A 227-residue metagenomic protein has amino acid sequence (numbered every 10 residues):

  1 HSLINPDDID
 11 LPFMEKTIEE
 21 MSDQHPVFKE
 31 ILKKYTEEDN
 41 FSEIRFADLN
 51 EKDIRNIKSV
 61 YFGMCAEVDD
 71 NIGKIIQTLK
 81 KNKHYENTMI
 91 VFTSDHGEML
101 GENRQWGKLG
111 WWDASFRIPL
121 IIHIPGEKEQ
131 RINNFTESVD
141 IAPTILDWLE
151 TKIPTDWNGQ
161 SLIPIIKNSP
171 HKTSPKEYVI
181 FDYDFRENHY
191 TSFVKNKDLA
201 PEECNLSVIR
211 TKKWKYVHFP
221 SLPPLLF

Functional and structural regions predicted by a protein language model:
H1-A47, T191, E203: Core domains of carbohydrate- and sulfate-ester-processing enzymes
H1-L3, T78-Q130, N134-E137: Histidine-centered active-site microenvironments of extracellular/periplasmic hydrolases and transferases
S2-L3, E67-D70, K74-T78, H123 (+3 more regions): Residue-level signal for well-ordered alpha-helical scaffold segments within enzymatic catalytic domains
I4, D8, L79, K83 (+2 more regions): A generic secondary-structure signal for well-formed alpha-helical elements
E30, T88, G107, F116-I118 (+3 more regions): Change "...and in nucleic-acid phosphodiester-cleaving endonucleases..." to "...and in nucleic-acid processing enzymes
R45-T88, W148: A long, amphipathic alpha-helix that forms part of the scaffold/cap immediately adjacent to metal-dependent active
N50-G63, G107, G126-T136, W148-I153: Active-site rim elements
H96-E102, K128, V139-A142, D147-F227: C-terminal cap/loop subdomain of S1 sulfatases and analogous C-terminal strand-loop tails that border
